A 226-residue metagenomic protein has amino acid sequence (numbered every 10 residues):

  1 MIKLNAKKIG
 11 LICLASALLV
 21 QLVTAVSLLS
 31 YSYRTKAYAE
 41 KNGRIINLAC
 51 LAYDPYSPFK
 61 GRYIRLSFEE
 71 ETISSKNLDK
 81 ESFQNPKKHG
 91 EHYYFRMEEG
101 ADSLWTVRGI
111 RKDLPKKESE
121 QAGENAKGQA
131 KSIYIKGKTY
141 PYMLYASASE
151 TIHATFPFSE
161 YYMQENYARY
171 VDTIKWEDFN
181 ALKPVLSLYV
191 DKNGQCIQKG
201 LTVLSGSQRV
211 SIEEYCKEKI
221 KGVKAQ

Functional and structural regions predicted by a protein language model:
M1-C13: N-terminal positive-inside, membrane-proximal cytosolic segments immediately preceding the first
L11-Y31: Hydrophobic membrane-insertion alpha-helices, especially the h-region of bacterial N-terminal signal peptides
S32-C50: Alpha-helical transmembrane signal-anchor/signal-peptide segments
I45-L78: Short extracytoplasmic
A52, R62, E70, E99-A101 (+2 more regions): A mature extracytoplasmic/lumenal domain signature
F59, S82-Y93, T173-V185: Short nucleic-acid-contacting surface segments enriched for D/E, G, S/T with interspersed K/R
T72-Y145: Structured domain cores in non-transmembrane regions
T106-G109, K127-Q226: Extracytoplasmic/periplasmic terminal helices and flexible tails
